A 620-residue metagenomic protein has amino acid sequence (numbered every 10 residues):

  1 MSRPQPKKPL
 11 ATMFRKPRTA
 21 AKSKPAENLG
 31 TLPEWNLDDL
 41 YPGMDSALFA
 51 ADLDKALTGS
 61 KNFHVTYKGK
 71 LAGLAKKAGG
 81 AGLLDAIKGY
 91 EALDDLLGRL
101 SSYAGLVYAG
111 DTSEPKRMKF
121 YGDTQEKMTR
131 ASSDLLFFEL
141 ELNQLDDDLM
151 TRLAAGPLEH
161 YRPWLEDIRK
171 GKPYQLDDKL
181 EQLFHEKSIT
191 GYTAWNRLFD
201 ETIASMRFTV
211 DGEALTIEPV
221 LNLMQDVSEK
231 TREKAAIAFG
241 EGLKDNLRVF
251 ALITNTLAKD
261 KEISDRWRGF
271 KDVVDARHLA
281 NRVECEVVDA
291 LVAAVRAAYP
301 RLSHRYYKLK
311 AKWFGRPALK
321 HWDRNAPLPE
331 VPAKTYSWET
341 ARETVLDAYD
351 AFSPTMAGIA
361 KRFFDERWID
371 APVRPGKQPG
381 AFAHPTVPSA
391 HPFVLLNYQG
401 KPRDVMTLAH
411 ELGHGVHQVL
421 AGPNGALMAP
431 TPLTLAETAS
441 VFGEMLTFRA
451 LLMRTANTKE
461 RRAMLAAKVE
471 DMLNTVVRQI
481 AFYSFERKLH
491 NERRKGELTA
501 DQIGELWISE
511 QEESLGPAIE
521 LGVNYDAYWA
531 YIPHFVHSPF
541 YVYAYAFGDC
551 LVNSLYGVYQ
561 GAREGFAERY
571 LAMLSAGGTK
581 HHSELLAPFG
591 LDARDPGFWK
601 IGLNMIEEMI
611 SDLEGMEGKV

Functional and structural regions predicted by a protein language model:
S2-P332, R342, M616-K619: A well-structured
N28-L32, D38, P42-M44, F138 (+12 more regions): C-terminal, non-catalytic "cap/extension" segments appended to globular domains
F138-D146, F352-M356, A463: A sensor for short, sequence-defined functional sites
A311-A351, K361, A383, H417 (+2 more regions): Long, K/E/R/D-enriched contiguous segments that form extended
V331-Y336, I369-H391: Catalytic zinc-binding patch centered on the HExxH motif and its immediate surroundings that defines zinc-dependent
A333-W338, S389-A409: Short pre-active-site segment immediately N-terminal to the catalytic Zn-binding motif
F393-N397, P423-L433, R462-D471, H490-E492: Short beta-alpha connecting loops at secondary-structure transitions that line or flank enzyme active sites
G413-L427, L446: Catalytic Zn2+-binding segment of zinc metalloproteases
